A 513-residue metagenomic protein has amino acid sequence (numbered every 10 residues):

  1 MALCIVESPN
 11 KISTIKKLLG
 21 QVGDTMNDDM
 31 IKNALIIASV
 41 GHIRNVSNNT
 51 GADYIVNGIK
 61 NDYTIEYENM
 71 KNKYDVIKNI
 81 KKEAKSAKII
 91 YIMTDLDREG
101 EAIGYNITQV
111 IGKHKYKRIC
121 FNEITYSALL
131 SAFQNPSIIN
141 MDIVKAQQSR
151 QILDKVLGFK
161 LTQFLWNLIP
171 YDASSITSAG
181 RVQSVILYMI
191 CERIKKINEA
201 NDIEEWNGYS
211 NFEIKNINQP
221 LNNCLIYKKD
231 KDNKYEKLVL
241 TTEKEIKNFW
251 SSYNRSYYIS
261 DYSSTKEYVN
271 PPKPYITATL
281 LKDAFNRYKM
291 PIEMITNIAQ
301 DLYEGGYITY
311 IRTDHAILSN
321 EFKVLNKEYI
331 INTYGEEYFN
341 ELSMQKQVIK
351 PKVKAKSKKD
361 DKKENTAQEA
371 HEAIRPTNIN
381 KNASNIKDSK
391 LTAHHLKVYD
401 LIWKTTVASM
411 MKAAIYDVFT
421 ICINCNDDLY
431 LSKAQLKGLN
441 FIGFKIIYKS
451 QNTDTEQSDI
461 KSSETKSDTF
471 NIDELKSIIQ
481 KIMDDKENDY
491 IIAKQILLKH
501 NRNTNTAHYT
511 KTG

Functional and structural regions predicted by a protein language model:
M1-F159, D361-K362, N452, K466-D473 (+2 more regions): Intrinsically disordered, low-complexity regulatory segments
L3-L18, N79-G112, K117-R255, S260-S264 (+2 more regions): Phosphate-backbone binding and catalysis cores of DNA-processing enzymes
D95-L96, A173-I176, S264-K273, K282-P291 (+1 more regions): Conserved short loop/turn motifs at secondary-structure junctions
V156-G158, W166, I298, G305-D400 (+3 more regions): Extended, highly charged linker/hinge segments and catalytic-adjacent loops that couple domains and form adaptable
Y262, N270-A284, T309-T313, S477 (+2 more regions): Short acidic, hydrophobic short linear motifs in intrinsically disordered regions
K289-E304: Short amphipathic alpha-helical interaction segments
Q300-Y303, A316-V324, A413-N426: Beta-rich nucleic-acid/ligand-interaction surfaces
